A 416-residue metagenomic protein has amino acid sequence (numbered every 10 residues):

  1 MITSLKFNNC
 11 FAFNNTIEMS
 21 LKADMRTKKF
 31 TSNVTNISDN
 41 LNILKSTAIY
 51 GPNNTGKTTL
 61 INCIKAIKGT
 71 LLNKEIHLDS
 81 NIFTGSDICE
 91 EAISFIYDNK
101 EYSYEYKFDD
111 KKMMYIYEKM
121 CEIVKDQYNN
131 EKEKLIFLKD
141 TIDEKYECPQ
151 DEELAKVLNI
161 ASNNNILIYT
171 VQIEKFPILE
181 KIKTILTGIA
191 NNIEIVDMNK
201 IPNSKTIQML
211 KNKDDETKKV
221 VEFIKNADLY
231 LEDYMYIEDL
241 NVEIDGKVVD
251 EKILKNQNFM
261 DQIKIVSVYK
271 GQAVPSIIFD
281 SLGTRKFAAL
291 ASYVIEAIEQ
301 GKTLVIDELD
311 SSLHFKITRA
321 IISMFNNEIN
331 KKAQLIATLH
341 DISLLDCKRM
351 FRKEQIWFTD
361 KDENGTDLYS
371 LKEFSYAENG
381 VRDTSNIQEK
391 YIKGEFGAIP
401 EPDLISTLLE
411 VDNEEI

Functional and structural regions predicted by a protein language model:
M1-A66: Pre-Walker A-like glycine/lysine-rich segment at the N-terminus of P-loop NTPase domains
M1-T3, A320-I416: C-terminal lobe/lid and adjacent interdomain/linker elements of RecA-like ASCE P-loop ATPase modules
F7, E91-Y97, S267: Short beta-strand segments that buttress and anchor functional surface loops
N8, K200-F279, F396, P400-E401 (+1 more regions): Extended helical coiled-coil dimerization/tether regions that scaffold and oligomerize large DNA-maintenance assemblies
L41-N81, F287-A288, Y293, M324: Phosphate-binding glycine-rich loops of NTP-binding sites
S46-Y50, D250-I295, T303, L309-L313: Conserved ABC ATPase signature
K107-V242: Electropositive, glycine-dotted interaction segments that contact anionic polymers or phosphate-rich ligands
H314-R319: Short alpha-helix of the ABC ATPase nucleotide-binding domain corresponding to the H-loop/switch region
